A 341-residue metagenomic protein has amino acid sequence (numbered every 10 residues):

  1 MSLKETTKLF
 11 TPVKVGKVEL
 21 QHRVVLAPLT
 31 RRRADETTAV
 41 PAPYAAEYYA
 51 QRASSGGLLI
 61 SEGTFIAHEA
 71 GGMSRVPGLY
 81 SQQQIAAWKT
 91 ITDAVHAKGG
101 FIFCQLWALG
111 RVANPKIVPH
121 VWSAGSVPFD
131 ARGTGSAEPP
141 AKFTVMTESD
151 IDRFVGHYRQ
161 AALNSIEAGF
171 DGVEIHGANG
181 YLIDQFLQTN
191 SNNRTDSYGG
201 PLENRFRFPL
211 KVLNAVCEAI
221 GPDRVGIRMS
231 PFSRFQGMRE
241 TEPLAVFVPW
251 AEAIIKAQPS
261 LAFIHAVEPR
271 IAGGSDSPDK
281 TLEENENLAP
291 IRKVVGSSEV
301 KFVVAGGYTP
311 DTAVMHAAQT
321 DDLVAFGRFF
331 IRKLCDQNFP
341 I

Functional and structural regions predicted by a protein language model:
M1-I341: Flavin-dependent oxidoreductase catalytic cores
